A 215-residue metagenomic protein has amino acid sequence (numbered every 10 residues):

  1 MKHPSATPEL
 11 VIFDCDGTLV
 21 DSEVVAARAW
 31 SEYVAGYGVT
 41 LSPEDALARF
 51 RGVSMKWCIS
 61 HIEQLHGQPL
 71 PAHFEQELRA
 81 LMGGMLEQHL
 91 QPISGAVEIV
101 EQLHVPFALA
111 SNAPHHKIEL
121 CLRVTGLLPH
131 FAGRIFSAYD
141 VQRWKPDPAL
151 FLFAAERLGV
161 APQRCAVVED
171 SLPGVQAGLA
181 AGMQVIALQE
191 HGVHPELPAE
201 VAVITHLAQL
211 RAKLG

Functional and structural regions predicted by a protein language model:
M1-E9, V105, P114-G215: Asp-based, Mg2+/Mn2+-dependent phosphohydrolase catalytic module
K2-A48: Active-site neighborhood of HAD-like aspartate-dependent phosphohydrolases
V25, F50-S54, E77, Q91-G95 (+2 more regions): Short beta->alpha linker loops
A27, S31, L47, M55-S60 (+3 more regions): An amphipathic alpha-helix signature
Y33-V34, S54-Q68, C121, A155: Helix-loop "lid/cap" segments that line or gate small-molecule binding pockets
A35, E101, L179: Anion (oxyanion) recognition and catalysis
S60-E98: Metal-dependent phosphoesterase signature
G84-L109, H115-E119: Short, acidic loop-to-helix structural element flanking the phosphoryl-transfer center in phosphate-processing enzymes
